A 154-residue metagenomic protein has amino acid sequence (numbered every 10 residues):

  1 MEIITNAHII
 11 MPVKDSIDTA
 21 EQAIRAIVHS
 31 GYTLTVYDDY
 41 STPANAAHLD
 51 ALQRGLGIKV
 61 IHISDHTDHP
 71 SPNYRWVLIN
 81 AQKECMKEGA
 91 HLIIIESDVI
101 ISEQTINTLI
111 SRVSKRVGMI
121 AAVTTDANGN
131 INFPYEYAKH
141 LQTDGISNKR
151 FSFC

Functional and structural regions predicted by a protein language model:
N6-H8: Cell-envelope/extracellular polymer assembly enzymes that use nucleotide-activated donors
S16-H29: Short, well-formed alpha-helical segments that are part of the catalytic scaffolds of diverse glycosyltransferases
V36-Y37, E96, A121-V123: Short beta-strand segments
D38-L49: A conserved acidic beta->alpha catalytic loop
D39, D65, T124: Active-site loop/turn elements of alpha/beta-hydrolase fold enzymes, especially the short glycine-/histidine-rich
G55-M86: Active-site-proximal specificity loops/subdomain of glycosyltransferases
G89-I100: Short beta-strand-to-loop acidic/aromatic patch adjacent to the donor-nucleotide binding site
S102-E103, T108-C154: Conserved catalytic core of nucleotide-sugar-dependent glycosyltransferases
